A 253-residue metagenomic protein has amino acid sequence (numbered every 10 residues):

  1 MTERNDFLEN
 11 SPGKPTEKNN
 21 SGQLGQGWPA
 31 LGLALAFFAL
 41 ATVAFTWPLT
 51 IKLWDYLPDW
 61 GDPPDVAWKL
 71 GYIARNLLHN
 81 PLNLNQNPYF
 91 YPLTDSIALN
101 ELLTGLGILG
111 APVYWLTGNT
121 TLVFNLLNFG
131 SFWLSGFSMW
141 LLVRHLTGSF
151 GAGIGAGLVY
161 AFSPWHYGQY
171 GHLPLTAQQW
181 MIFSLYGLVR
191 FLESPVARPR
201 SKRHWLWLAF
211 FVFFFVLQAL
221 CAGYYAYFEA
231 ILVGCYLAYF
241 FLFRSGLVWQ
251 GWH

Functional and structural regions predicted by a protein language model:
M1-W47: Start-transfer (signal-anchor) and selected internal transmembrane alpha helices of multi-pass inner/ER membrane
R4, R198-R200: Basic polycationic patches enriched in arginine
W28-P29, K202-L206, G246-H253: Membrane-interfacial entry segments at the cytosolic side of transmembrane helices
P29-L33, W115, N119-L127, G148-A156: Membrane-interface starts of transmembrane alpha-helices
L35, N100-A111, G153, G157 (+1 more regions): Generic alpha-helical secondary structure signal
F38, L127-P195, R203-S245: Membrane-embedded helix bundles of polyisoprenyl
A41-S135, S163-Q178: Membrane-interface coil-to-helix junctions
T50-W54, N119, S194-R198, F241-W252: Transmembrane helix-loop junctions in multipass membrane proteins, especially transporters and channels
